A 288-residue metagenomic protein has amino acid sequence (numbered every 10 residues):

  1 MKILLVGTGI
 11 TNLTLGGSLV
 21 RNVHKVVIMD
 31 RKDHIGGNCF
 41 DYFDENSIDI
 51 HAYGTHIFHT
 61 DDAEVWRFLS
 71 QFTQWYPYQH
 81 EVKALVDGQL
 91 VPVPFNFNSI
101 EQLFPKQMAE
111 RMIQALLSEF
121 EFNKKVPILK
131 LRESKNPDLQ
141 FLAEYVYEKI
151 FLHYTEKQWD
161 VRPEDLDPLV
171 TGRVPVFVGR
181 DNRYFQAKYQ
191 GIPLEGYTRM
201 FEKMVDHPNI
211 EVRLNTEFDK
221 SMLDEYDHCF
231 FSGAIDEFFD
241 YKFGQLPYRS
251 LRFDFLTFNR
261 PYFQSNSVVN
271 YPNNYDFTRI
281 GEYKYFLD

Functional and structural regions predicted by a protein language model:
K2-I28: N-terminal Rossmann-like FAD-binding beta1-loop-alpha1 element of flavoenzymes
G7, Q79, V212-T216: Short loop/edge segments at beta-strand edges and connector loops that shape dinucleotide/nucleotide cofactor-binding
G9-N12, D33-I35, N98, E156 (+4 more regions): Short, solvent-exposed loop/turn segments at secondary-structure junctions
V20-E45: Glycine-rich FAD pyrophosphate-binding loop
N22, T216-D288: Mid-domain catalytic core of redox enzymes that form a hydrophobic substrate pocket/lid adjacent to a catalytic redox
K25, D49, Q74, N209-E211: Conserved beta-strand segments of alpha/beta enzyme cores
N46-F122: Dinucleotide-binding Rossmann-like beta1-alpha1 core, especially the glycine-rich loop that anchors the ADP
D87-V91, N98-H228, S232, D236-F239: Active-site/ligand-binding neighborhood in enzyme catalytic cores
